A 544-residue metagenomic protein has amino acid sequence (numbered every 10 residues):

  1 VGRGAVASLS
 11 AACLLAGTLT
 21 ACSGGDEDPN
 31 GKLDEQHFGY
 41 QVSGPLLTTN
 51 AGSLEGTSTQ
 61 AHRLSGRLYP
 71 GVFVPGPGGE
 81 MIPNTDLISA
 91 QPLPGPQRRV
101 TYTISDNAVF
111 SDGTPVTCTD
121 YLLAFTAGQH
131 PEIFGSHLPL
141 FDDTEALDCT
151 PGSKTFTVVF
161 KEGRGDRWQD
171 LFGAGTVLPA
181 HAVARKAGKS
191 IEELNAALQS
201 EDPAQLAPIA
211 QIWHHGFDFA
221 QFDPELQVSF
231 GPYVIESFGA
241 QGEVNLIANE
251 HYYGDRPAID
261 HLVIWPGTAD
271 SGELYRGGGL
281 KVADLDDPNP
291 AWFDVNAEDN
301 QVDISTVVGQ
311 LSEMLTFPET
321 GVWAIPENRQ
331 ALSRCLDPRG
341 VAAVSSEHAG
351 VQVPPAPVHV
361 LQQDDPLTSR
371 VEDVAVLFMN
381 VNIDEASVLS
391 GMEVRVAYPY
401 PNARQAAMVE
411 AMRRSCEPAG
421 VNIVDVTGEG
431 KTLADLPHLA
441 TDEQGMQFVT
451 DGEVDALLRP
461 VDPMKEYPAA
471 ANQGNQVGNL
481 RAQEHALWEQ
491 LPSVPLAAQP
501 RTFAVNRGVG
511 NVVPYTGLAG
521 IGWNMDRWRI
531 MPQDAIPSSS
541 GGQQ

Functional and structural regions predicted by a protein language model:
G39-G95, T126: N-terminal lobe/hinge region of extracytoplasmic solute-binding protein
S89-G135, T150-R167, A324: Aromatic- and charge-enriched surface segment that lines or borders ligand/interaction sites
P139-I212: Surface-exposed binding/hinge segments that line and control ligand-binding clefts or catalytic entry sites
Q227, A324-R414, P418, D534-Q543: Append "and occasionally in soluble cytosolic enzymes with long acidic Gly/Pro-rich linkers
F238, E243, A248-D294: Ligand-site clamp/hinge motif
G239-G242, Q362, V381-P460: Ligand/substrate-recognition segments at binding pockets and active sites
I247-E250, T268, T306-A331, C335 (+4 more regions): A bilobed periplasmic-binding-protein/Venus flytrap-type ligand-binding module shared by bacterial periplasmic
R507-Q544: Long beta-strand-rich cores associated with HINT superfamily self-processing modules
